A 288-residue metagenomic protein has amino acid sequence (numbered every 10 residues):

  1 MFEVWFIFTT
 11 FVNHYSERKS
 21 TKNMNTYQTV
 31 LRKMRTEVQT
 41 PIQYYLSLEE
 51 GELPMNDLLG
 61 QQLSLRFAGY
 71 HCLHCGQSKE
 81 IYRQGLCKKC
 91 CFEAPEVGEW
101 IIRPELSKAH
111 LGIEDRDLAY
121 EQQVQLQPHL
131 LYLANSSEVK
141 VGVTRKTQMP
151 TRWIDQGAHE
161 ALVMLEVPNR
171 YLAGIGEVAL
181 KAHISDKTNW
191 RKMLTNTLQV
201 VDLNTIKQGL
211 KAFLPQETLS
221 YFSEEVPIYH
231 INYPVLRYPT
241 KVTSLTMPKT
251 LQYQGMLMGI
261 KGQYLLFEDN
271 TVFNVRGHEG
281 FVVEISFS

Functional and structural regions predicted by a protein language model:
F8-V12, N23-S288: Non-catalytic accessory segments flanking enzymatic or RNA/DNA-binding domains
